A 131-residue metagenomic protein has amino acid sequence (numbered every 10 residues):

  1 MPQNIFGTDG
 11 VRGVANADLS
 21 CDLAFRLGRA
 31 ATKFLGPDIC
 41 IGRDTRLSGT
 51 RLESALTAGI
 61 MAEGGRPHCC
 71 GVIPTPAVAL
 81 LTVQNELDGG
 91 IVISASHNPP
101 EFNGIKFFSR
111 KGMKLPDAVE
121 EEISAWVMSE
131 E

Functional and structural regions predicted by a protein language model:
P2-E131: Gly/Ser-rich phosphate-binding catalytic loop and adjacent alpha/beta segment that cradle a phosphoryl group at enzyme
